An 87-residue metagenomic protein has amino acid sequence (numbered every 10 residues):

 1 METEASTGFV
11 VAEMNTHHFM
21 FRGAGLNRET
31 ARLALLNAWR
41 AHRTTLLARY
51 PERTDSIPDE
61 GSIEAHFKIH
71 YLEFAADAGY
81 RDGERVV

Functional and structural regions predicted by a protein language model:
E2-M20: Short aromatic-glycine-(Arg/Gly/Cys) micro-motifs in beta-strand/loop hairpins
V11, F21-G23, I69, A76: Generic detector of N-terminal low-structure segments
H17-T30: A short, exposed loop/beta-hairpin motif centered on an aromatic-Gly-Thr core
H18, L36, A41-H42: Structured catalytic/translocation cores of nucleotide/phosphate-coupled proteins
R40-V87: Short, mixed-charge low-complexity intrinsically disordered segments
